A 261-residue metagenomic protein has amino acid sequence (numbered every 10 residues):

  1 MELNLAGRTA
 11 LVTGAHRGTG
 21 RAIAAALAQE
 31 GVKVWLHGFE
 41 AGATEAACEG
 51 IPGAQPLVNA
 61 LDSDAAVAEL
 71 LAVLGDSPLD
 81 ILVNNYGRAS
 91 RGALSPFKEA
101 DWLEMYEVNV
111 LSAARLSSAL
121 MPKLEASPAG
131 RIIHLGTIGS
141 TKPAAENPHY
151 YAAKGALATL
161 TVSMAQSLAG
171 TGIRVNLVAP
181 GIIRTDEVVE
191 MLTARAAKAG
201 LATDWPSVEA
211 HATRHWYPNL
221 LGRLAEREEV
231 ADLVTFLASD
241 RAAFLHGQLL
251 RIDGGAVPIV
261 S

Functional and structural regions predicted by a protein language model:
H16-R17: Conserved glycine-rich cofactor-binding loop
A93-L94, D101-Y106, H215: Substrate-binding pocket helix/loop in short-chain dehydrogenase/reductase
A114, L220-I252, V257-P258: C-terminal substrate-recognition "lid" of short-chain dehydrogenase/reductases
S117, A153: Active-site helix of classical SDR
P122, Q166-S167, A243: Alpha-helical segment proximal to the catalytic Tyr-Lys
T137: Residue(s) in the substrate-gating loop at a strand-loop-helix junction that position the organic substrate next
A169, R174, L245-G247: Short, small/polar-rich loop/turn modules that mediate ligand/substrate recognition or access, typified
